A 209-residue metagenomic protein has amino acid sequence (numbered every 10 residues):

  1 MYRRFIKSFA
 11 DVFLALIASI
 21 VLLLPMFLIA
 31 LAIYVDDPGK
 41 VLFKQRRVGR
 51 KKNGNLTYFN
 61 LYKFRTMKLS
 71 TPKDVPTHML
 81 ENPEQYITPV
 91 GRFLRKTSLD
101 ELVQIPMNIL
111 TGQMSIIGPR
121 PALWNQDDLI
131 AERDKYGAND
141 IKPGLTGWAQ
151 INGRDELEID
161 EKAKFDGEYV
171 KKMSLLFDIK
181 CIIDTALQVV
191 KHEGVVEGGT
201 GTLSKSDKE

Functional and structural regions predicted by a protein language model:
M1-L69, L175, K180-E209: A hydrophobic, helix-centered structural microdomain
Y2, N82-P83, I141, K171 (+1 more regions): Residue-level signature of the cytosolic catalytic core of signaling kinases
I29, F43-K44, V75-P76, I116-P119 (+2 more regions): Short, hydrophobic secondary-structure boundary micro-motifs
Y34-V35, K96, N108, R154 (+1 more regions): Conserved catalytic core of Hanks-type protein kinase domains
K40-Y86, L145-F165: Short, glycine-rich, amphipathic interfacial segments at transmembrane boundaries or analogous
L80-K142, I182: A short, structured surface patch at a secondary-structure boundary
G167-V170, C181-I183: Short beta-strand/loop motif that positions the catalytic acidic residue of the alpha/beta-hydrolase fold
